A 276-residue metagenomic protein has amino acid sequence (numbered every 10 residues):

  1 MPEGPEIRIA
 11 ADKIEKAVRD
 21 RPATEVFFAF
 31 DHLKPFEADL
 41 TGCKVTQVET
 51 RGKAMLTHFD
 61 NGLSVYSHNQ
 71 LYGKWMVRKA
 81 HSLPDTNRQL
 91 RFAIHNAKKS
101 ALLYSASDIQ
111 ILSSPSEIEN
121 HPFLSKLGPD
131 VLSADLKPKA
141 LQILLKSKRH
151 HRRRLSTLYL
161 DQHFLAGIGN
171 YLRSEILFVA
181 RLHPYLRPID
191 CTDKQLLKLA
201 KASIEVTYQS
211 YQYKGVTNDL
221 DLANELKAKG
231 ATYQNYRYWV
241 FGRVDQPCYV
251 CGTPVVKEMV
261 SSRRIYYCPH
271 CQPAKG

Functional and structural regions predicted by a protein language model:
M1-G4, V131, D135, T192-A200: Generic detection of long, well-ordered alpha-helical segments
M1-L112: Surface-exposed binding/hinge segments that line and control ligand-binding clefts or catalytic entry sites
G4-A10, V18-D20, P122-F123, Y211-L220: Short acidic/polar alpha-helix capping motifs at helix-coil junctions
P22-E37, E49, L145-G276: Basic, nucleic-acid-binding surfaces and adjacent catalytic neighborhoods in DNA/RNA-processing proteins
V65-G167, L172-V179: Phosphate/anion-contacting hairpin/loop surfaces
